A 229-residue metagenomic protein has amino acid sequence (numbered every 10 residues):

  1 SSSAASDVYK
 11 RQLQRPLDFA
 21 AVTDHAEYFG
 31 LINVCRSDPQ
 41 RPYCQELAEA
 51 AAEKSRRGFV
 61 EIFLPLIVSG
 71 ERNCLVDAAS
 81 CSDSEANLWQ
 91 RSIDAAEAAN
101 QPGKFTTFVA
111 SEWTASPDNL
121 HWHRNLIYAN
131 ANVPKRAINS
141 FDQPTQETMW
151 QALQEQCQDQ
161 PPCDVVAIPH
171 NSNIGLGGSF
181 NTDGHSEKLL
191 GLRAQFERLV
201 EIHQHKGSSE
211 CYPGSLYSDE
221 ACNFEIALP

Functional and structural regions predicted by a protein language model:
S1-P229: Extended, charged catalytic domains and RNA/DNA-binding interfaces, predominantly in divalent-metal-using enzymes
